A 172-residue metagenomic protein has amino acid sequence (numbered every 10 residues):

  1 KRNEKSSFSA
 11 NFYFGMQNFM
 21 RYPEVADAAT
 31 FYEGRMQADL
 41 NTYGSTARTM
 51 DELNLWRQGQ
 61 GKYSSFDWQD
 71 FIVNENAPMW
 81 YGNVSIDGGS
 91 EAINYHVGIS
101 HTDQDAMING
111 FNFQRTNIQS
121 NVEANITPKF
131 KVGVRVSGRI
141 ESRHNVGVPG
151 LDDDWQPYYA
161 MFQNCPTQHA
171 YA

Functional and structural regions predicted by a protein language model:
K1-F19, S90-D105, N109-A172: Transmembrane beta-barrel strand/turn architecture of Gram-negative outer membrane proteins
R2-N109, V148-P149: Residues embedded in well-ordered regular secondary structure
